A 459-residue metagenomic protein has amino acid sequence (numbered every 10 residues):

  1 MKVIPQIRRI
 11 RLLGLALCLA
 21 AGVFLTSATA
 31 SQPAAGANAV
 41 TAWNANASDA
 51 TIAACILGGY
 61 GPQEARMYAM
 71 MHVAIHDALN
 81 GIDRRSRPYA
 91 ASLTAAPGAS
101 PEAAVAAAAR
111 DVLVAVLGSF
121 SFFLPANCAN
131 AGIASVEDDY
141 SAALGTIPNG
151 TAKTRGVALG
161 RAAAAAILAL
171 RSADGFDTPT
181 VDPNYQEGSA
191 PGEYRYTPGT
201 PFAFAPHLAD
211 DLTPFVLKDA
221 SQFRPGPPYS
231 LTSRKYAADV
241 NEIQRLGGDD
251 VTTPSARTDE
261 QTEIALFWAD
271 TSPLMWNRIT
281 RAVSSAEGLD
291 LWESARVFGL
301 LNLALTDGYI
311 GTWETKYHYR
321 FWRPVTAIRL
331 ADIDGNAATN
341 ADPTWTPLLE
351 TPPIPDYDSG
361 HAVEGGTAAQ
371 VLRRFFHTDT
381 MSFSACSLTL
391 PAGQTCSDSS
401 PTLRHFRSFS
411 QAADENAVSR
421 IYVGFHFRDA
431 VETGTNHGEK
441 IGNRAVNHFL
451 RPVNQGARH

Functional and structural regions predicted by a protein language model:
K2-V3, T29: Intrinsic low-complexity/disordered segments
V3-L15: Bacterial N-terminal signal peptides that target proteins for export
G14-T26: Bacterial N-terminal signal peptides
S31-H459: Acidic/polar surface patches and capping/hinge elements
